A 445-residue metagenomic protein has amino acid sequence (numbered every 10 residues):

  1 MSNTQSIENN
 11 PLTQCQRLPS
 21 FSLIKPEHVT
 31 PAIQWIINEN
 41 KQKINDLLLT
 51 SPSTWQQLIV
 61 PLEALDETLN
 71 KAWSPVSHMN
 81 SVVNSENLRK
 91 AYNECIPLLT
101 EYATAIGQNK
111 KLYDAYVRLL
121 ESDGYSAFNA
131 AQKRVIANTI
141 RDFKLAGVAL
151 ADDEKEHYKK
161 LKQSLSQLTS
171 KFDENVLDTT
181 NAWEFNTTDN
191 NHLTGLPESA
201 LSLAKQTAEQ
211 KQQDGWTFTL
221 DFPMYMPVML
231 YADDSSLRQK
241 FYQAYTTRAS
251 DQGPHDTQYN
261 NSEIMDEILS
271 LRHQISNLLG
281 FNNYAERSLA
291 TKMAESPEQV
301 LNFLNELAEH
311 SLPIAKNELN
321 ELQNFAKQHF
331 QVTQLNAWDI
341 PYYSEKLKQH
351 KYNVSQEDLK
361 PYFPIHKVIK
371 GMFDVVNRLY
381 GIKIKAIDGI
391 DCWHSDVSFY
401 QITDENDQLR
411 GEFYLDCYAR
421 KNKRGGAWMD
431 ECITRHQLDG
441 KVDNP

Functional and structural regions predicted by a protein language model:
M1-S2, N353: Generic low-polarity alpha-helical segments
S2-L196: N-terminal helix-rich structural modules
N10-R17, Q42-S53, E86-Y92, A103-L119 (+4 more regions): Short charge-dense sequence patches
T13-H28, V76-C95, R118-K160, T219-E263 (+3 more regions): Short His/Asp/Glu-rich catalytic/ion-coordination signatures at enzyme active sites or charged loops
A131, V135-I136, S164-Q167, E174-T219 (+3 more regions): Active-site-proximal, well-structured secondary-structure segments within enzyme catalytic domains
